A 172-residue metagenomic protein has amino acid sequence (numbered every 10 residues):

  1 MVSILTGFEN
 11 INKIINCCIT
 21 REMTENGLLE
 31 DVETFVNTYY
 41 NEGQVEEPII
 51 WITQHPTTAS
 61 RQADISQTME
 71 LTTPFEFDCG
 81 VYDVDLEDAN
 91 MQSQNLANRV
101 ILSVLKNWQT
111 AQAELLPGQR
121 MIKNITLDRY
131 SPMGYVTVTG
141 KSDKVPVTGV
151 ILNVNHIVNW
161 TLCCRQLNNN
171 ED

Functional and structural regions predicted by a protein language model:
M1-Y40, H55-D172: Charged, amphipathic alpha-helical segments and their flanking helix caps
P48-I52: A short glycine-rich, His/Asp/Glu-containing loop-to-beta-strand
